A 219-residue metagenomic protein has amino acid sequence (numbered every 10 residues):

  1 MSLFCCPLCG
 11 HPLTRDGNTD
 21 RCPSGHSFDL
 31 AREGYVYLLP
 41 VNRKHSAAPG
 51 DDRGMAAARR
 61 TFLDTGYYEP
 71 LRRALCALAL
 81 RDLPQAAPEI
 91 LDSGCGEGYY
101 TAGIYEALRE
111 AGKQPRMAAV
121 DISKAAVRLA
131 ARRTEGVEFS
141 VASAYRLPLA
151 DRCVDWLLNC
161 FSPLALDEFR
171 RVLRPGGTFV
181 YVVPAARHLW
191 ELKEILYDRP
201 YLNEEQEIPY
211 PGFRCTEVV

Functional and structural regions predicted by a protein language model:
M1-A48: N-terminal auxiliary segments of SAM/dcSAM-dependent transferases
H45, G50-A74, L78: Class I SAM-dependent methyltransferase Rossmann-like catalytic core, especially the SAM/SAH-binding loop
A86-G96: Conserved class I S-adenosyl-L-methionine
E97-G112: Conserved SAM-binding loop of SAM-dependent methyltransferases across substrates and taxa, primarily the Class I
E135-L147: Conserved SAM-binding strand-loop segment of SAM-dependent methyltransferases
Y145-W156: A short acidic, Gly/Pro-enriched loop at the edge of an enzyme's catalytic core that lines a small-molecule cofactor
L166-V180: A short glycine-rich, Lys/Arg-flanked "PGG" loop and its adjoining helix->strand segment in the class I
T178-P209: Conserved class I S-adenosyl-L-methionine
